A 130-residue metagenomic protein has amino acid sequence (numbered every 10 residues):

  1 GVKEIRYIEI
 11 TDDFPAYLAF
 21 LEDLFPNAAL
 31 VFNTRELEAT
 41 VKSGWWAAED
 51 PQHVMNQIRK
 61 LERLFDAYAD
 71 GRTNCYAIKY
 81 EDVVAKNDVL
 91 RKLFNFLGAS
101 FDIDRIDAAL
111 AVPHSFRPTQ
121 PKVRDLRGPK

Functional and structural regions predicted by a protein language model:
G1-D102: PAPS-dependent sulfotransferase catalytic domain
I106-K130: PAPS-dependent sulfotransferase catalytic core
